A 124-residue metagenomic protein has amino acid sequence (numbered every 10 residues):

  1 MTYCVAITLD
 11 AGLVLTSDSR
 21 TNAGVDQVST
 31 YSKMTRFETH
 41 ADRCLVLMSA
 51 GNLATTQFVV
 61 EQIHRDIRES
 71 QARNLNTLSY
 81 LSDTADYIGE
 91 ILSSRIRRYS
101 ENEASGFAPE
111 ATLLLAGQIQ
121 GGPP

Functional and structural regions predicted by a protein language model:
M1-N102, G106: Conserved short S/T/G-enriched processing/targeting/catalytic segments and their helical context
E101-P124: Non-catalytic alpha-helical scaffolds and adjoining flexible linkers that form interface surfaces for assembly
